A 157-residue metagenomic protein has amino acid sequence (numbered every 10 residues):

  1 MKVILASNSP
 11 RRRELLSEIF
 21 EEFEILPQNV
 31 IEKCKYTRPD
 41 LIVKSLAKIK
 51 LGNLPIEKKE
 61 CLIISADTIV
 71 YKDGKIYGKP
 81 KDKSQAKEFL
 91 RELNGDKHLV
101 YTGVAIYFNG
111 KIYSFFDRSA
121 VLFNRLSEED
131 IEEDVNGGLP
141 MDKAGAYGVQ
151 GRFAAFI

Functional and structural regions predicted by a protein language model:
M1-E21: N-terminal beta1-alpha1 ligand-phosphate binding loop
V3, R38-I157: Anionic-ligand binding patches
N8, Q28, N109: Cofactor-binding loop segments of dinucleotide-utilizing enzymes, especially the Rossmann-like FAD- and NAD(P)+-binding
R11, I31-K33, I112: Surface-exposed, flexible loop/turn segments at secondary-structure boundaries
E14, E18, L26, T102-G103: Short, flexible segments with low predicted structural confidence
F20, N29, R125-S127: General structural signal for secondary-structure boundaries
E22-C34: A short beta-strand-loop structural module common to alpha/beta enzyme folds
